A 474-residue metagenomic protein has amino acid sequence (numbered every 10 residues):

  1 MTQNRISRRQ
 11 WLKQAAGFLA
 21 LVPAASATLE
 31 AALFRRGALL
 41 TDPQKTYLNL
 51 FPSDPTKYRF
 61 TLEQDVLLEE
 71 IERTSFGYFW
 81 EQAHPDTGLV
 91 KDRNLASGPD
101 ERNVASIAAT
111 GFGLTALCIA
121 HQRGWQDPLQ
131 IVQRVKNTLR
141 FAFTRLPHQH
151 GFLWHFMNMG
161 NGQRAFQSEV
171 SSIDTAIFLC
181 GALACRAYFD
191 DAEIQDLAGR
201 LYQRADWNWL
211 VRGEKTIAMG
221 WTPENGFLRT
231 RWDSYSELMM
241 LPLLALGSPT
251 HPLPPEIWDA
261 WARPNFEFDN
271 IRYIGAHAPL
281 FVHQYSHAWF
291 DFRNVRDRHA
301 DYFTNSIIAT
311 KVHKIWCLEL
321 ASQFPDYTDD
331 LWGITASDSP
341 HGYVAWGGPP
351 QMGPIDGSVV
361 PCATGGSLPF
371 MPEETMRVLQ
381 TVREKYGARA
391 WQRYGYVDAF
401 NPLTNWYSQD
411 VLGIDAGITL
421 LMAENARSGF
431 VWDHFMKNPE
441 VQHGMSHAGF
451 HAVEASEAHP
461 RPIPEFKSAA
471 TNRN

Functional and structural regions predicted by a protein language model:
M1-I6: Secretory targeting signals
S7-Q10, G37-A38: Small/flexible residues
Q10-L33: N-terminal export signals
A32-L40: Cleaved targeting-peptide boundary
L39-N474: Ser/Thr/Asn(+Pro)-rich, low-complexity disordered segments
